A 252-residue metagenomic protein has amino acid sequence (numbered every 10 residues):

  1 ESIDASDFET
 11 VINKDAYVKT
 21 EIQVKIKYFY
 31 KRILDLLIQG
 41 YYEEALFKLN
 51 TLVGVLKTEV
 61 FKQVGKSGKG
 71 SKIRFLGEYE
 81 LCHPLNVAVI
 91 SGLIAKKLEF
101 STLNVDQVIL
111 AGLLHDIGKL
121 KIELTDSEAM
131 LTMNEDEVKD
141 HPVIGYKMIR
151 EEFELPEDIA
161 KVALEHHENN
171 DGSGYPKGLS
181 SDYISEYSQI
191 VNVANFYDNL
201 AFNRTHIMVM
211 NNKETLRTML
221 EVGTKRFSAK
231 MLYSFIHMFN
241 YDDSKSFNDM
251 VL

Functional and structural regions predicted by a protein language model:
E1-E43, F47-G54, M208-L252: Terminal helices and disordered tails flanking the catalytic cores of nucleotide-processing hydrolases
F8-E137, R150: Acidic/His-rich, divalent-metal-binding segments that scaffold phosphate/diphosphate chemistry
E99-A111, I117-L252: Metal-dependent catalytic cores of enzymes that make or break cyclic nucleotides and related phosphoester linkages
